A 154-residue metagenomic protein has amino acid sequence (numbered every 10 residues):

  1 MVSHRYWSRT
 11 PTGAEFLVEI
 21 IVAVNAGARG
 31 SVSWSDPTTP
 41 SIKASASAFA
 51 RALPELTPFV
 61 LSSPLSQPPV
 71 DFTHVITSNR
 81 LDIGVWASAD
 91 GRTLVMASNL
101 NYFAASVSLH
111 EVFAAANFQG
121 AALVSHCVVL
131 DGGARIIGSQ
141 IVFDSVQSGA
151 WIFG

Functional and structural regions predicted by a protein language model:
M1-A14: Active-site clefts of carbohydrate-active enzymes
R5-W7, T39-I42, F103-A105: Flexible loop/turn segments at secondary-structure boundaries
T12-S45: Substrate-binding cleft of secreted/luminal carbohydrate-active enzymes
S31-S35, V95-S98, G120-S125: Conserved active-site loop/cleft motifs that coordinate metal ions or position small ligands
S45-R92: Glycan-recognition and catalytic regions of carbohydrate-active enzymes
I76-F118: Carbohydrate-binding surface patches
E111-D131: Solvent-exposed beta-hairpin/edge-strand motifs
G133-G154: C-terminal beta-strand-rich structural cap/linker in extracellular carbohydrate-active enzymes
